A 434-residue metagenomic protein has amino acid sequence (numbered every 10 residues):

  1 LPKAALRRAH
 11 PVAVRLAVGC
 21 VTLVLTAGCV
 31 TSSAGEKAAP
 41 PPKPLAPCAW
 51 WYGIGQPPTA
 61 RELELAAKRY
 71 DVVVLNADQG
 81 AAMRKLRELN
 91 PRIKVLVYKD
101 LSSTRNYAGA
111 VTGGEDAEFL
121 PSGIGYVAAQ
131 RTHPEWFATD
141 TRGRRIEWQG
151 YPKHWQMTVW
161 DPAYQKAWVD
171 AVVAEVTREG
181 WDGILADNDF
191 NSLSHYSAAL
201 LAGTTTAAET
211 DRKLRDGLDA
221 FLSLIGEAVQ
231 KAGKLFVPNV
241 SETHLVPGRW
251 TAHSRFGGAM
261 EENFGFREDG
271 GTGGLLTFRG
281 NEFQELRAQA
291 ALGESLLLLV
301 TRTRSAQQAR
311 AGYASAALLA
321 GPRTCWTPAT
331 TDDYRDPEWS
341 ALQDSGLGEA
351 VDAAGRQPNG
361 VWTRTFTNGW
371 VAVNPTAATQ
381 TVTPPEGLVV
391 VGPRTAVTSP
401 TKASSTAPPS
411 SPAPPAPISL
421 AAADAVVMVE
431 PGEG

Functional and structural regions predicted by a protein language model:
L1-P2, G434: Accessible peptide chain termini
P2-A17: Bacterial N-terminal signal peptides that target proteins for export
A17-G28: Bacterial N-terminal signal peptides
T26-P40: C-terminal region of N-terminal signal peptides and the immediate post-cleavage residues of exported proteins
K37-G434: Glycan-processing catalytic domains of CAZymes
